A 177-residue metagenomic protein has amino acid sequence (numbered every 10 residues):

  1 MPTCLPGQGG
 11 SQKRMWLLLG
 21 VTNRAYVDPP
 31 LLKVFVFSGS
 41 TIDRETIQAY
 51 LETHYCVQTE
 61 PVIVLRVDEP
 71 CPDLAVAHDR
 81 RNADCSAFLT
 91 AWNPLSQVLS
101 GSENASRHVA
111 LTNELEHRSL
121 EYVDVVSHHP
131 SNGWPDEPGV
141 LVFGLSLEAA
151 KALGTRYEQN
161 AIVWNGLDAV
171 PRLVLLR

Functional and structural regions predicted by a protein language model:
V21, A25-D28, V34-V36: Acidic, Ala/Val/Gly-enriched low-complexity intrinsically disordered segments
L32-N113: N-terminal, charge-rich interaction modules
A105-A149: Amphipathic protein-protein interaction modules
H129-S131, G166-R177: Short proline/glycine- and acidic-rich turn/helix-capping motifs at secondary-structure junctions
D136-G139, F143-V170: Short, compact, well-ordered microdomains
